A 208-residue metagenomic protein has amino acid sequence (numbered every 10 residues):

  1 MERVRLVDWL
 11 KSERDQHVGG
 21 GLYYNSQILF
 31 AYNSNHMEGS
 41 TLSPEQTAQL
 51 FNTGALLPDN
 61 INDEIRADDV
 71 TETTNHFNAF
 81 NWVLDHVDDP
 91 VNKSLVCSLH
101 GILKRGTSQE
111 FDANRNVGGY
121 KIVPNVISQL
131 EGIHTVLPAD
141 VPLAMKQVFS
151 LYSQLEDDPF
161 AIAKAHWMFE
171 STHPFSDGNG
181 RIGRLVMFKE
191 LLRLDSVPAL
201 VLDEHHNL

Functional and structural regions predicted by a protein language model:
M1-L208: FIC/Doc superfamily catalytic core
